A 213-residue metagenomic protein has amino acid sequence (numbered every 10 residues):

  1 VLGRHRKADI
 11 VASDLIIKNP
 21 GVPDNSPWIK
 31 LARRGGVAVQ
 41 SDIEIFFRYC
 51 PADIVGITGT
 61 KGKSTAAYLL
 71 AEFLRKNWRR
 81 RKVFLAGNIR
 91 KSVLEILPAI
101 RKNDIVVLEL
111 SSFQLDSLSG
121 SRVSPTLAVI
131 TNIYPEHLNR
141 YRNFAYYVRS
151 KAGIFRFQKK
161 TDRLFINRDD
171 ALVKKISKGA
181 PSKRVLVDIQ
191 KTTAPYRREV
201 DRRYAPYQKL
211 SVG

Functional and structural regions predicted by a protein language model:
V1-D9: Glycine-rich, highly charged phosphate/nucleotide-binding loops
G3-R4, Q40-I43, L186-Q190: Short beta-strand elements of ligand-binding domains
A8-S13, P20-R168, L172-S182: Phosphate-binding loop of NTP-binding sites
N19, Y141-V148, P181-G213: Adenine nucleotide phosphate-binding catalytic loops in nucleotide-utilizing enzymes
